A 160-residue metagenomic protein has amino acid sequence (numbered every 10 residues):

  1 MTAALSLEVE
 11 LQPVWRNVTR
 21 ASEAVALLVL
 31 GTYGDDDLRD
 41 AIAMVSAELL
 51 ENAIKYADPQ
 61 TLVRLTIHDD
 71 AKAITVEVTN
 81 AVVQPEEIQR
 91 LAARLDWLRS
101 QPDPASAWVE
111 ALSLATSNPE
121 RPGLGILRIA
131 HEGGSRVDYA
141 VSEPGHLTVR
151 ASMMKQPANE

Functional and structural regions predicted by a protein language model:
M1-E8, I54-E160: Conserved beta-strand-loop-beta-strand hairpin that lines the nucleotide-binding pocket of ATP/GTP-utilizing enzymes
M1-M44, K55, D96, S152 (+1 more regions): Bergerat-fold GHKL ATPase/HATPase_c domain
A47-E48, N52: Conserved polar catalytic motif of the HATPase_c/GHKL fold
